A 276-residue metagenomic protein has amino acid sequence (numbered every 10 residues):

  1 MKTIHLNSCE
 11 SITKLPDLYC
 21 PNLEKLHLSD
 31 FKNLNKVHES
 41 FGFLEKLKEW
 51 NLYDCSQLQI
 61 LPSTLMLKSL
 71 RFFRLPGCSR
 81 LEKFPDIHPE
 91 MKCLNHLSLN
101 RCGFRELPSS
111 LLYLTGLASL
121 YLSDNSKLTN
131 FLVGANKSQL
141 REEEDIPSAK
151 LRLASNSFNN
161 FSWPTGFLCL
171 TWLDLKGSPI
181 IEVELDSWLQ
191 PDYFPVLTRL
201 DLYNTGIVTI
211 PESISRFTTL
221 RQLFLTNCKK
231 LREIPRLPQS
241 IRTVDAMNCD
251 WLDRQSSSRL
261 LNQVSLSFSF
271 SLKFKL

Functional and structural regions predicted by a protein language model:
M1-F158, P164-E184, W188-L276: Predominantly recognizes leucine-rich repeat
